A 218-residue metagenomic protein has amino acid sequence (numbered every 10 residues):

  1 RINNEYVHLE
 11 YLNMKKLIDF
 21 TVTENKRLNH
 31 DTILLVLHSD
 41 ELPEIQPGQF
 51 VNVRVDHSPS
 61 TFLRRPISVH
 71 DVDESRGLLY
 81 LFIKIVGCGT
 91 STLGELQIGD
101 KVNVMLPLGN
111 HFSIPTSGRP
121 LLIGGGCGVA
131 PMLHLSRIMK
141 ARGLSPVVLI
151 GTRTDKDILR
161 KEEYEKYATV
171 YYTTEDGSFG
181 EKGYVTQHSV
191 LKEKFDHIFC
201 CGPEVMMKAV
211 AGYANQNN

Functional and structural regions predicted by a protein language model:
E5-V7: Short hydrophobic alpha-helical segments enriched in small aliphatic residues
Y11, K15-I98: Ferredoxin-reductase
C88-N218: FNR/FR-type flavoprotein reductase catalytic core
